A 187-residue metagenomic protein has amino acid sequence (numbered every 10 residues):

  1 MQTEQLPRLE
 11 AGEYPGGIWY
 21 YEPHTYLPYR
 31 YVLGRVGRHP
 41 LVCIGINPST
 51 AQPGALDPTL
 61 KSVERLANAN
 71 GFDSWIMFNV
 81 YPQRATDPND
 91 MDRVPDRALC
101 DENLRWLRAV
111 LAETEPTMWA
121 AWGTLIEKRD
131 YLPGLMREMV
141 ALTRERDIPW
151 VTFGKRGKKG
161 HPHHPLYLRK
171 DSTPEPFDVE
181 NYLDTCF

Functional and structural regions predicted by a protein language model:
M1-D57: Active-site and ligand/interface coordination hotspots across diverse enzymes and nucleic-acid-associated assemblies
L27, L56-E64, R97-R105: Short acidic (Asp/Glu) patches
N47-T50, Q83, L125: A short, flexible beta-alpha/helix-coil linker loop
S49-G71: A short mixed-secondary-structure module that forms the rim of ligand-binding clefts
A55, D87-V94: Membrane-helix interface/capping segments
D73-D90: Short connector loops at secondary-structure junctions
M91-F187: Glycine/proline-rich loop-helix segments at beta-alpha junctions forming the active-site rim of enzyme cores
